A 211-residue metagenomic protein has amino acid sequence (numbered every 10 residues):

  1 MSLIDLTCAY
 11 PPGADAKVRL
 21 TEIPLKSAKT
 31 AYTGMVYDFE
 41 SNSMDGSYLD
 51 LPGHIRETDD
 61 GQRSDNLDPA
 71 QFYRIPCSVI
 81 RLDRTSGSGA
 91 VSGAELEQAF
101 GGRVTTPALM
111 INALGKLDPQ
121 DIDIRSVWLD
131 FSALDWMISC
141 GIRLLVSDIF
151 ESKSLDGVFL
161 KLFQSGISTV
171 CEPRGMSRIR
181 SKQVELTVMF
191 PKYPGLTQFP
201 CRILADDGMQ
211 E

Functional and structural regions predicted by a protein language model:
M1-E211: Active-/binding-site microenvironments in catalytic and ligand-binding cores
